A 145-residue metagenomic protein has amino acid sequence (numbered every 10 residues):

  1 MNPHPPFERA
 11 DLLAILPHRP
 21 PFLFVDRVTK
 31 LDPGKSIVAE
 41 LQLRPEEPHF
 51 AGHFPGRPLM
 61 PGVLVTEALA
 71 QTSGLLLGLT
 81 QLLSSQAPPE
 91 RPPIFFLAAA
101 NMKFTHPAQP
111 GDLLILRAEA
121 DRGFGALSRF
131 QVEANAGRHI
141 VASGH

Functional and structural regions predicted by a protein language model:
N2-H4, P33-V38, A108-I115, E119-H145: HotDog/MaoC-like acyl-thioester-processing domains
N2-H4, R9-P20, P48: Terminal targeting signals and extreme-terminal segments of soluble enzymes
N2-P6, S73-I115: Hydrophobic beta-strand-centered segment that forms part of the acyl-chain substrate-binding groove
L13, G56-R57, F104-H106: Beta-strand-rich interaction surfaces with strong enrichment in secreted/lumenal proteins
R19-M60, L64-V65: Catalytic strand-loop segment that frames the active site of acyl-thioester-processing enzymes
F22-V25, F96-N101, I115-R117, R129-Q131: Conserved beta-strand residues within beta-sheet cores
M60, V65-L77: Active-site- and interface-proximal helix/loop "cap" or "latch" segments in soluble metabolic and energy-transducing
